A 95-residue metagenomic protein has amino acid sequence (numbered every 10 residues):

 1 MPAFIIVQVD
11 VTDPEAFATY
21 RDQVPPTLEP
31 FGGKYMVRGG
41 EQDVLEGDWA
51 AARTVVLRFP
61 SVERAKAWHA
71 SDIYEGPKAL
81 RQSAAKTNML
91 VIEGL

Functional and structural regions predicted by a protein language model:
M1-L95: Conserved, structured core segments of small domains
